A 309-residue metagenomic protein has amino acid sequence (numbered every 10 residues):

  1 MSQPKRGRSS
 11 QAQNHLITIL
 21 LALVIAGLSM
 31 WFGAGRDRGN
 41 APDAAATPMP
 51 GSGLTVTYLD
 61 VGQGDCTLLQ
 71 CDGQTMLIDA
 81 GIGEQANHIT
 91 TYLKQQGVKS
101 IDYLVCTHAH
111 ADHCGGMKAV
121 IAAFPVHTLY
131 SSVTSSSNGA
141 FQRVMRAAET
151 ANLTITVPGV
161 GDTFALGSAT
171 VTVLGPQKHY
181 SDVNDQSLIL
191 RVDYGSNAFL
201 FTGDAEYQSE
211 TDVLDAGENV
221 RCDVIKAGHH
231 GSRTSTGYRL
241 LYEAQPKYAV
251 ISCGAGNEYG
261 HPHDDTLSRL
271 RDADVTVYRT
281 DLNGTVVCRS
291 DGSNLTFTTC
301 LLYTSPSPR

Functional and structural regions predicted by a protein language model:
S2-S305: Non-globular, low-confidence helical/coil segments that flank catalytic cores
S307-R309: Positively charged, low-complexity/disordered segments
